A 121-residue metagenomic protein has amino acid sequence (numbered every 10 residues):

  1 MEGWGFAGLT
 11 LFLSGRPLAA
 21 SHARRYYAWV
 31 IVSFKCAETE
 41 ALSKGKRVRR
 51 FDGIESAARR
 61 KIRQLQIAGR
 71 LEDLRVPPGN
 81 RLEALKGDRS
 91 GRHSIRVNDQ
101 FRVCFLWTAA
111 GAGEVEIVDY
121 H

Functional and structural regions predicted by a protein language model:
E2-G5, L9-W29, E83-K86, H93-H121: Enriched for short, Lys/Arg-rich terminal
I31-P77: N-terminal first-folded block
G69-H93: A short, surface-exposed loop/turn module that caps and links secondary-structure elements
